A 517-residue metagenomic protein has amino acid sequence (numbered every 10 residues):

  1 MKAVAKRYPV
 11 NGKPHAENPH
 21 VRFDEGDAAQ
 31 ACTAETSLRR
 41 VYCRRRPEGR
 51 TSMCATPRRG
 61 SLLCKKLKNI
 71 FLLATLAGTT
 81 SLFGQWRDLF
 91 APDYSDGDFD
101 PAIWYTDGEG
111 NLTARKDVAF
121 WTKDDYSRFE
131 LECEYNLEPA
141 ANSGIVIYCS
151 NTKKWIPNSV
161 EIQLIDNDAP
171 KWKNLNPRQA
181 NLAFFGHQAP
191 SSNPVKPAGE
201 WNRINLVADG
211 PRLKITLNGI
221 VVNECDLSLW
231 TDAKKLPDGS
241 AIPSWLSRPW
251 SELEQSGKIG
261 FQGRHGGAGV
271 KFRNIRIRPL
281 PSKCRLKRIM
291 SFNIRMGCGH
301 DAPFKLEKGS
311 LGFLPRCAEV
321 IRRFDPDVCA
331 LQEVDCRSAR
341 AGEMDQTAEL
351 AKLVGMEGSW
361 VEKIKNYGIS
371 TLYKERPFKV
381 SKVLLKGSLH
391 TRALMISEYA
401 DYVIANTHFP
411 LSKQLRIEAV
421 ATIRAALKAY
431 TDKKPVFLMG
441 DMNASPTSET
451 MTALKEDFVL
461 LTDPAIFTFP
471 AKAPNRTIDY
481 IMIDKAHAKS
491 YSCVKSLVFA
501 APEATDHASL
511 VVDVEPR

Functional and structural regions predicted by a protein language model:
Q85-C284: Carbohydrate-interacting regions of secretory-pathway proteins
K214, G269, G297-H300, C336-A339 (+4 more regions): Active-site environment of divalent metal-dependent phosphoester hydrolases
N274, R278-K283, K382-L385, K413-E418 (+2 more regions): Metal-dependent phosphoester-hydrolase catalytic domains
P281-K352, W360, P516-R517: N-terminal, active-site-proximal structural segment of metallo-dependent hydrolase catalytic domains
L286-P303, S381, L394-I396, D401-P410: Active-site-proximal beta-strand elements of phosphoester/diester hydrolases
F292-I294, V334, T407-F409, G440-M442 (+1 more regions): Active-site metal-binding loops of divalent metal-dependent hydrolases
Q332-V403, Y491-A500: Structured beta-strand-rich core segments of catalytic domains in phosphoester-bond hydrolases
